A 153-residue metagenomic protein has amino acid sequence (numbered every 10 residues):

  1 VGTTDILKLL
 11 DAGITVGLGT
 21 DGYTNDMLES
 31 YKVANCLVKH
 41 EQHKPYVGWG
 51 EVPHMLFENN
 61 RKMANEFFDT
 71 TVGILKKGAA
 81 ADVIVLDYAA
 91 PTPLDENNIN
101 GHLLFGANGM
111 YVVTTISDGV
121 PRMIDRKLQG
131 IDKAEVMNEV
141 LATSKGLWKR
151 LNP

Functional and structural regions predicted by a protein language model:
V1-T3: C-terminal active-site-proximal or functional interface alpha/beta core segments in diverse enzymes
D5-A90, A107-N108: His/Asp/Glu-enriched, well-ordered alpha-helical/loop segment that forms or immediately abuts the divalent-metal
L56-P153: Active-site microenvironment of metallo-dependent hydrolases
